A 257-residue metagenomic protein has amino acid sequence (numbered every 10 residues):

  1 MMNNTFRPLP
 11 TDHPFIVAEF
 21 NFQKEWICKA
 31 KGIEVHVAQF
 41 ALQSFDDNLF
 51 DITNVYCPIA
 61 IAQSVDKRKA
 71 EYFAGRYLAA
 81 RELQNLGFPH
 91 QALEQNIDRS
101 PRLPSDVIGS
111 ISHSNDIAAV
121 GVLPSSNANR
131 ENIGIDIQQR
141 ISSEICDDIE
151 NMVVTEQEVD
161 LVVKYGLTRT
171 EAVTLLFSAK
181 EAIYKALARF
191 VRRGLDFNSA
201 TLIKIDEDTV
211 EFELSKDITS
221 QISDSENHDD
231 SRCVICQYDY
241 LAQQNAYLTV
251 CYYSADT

Functional and structural regions predicted by a protein language model:
M2-T257: Core catalytic alpha/beta fold that binds nucleotide/phospho-ligands
